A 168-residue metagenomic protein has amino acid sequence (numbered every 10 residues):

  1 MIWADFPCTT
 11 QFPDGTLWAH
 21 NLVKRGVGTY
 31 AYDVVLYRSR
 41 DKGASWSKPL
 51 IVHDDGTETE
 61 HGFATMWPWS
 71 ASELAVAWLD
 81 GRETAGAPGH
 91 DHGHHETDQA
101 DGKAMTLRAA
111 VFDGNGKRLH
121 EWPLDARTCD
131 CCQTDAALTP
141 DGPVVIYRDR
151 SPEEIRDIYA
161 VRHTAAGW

Functional and structural regions predicted by a protein language model:
M1-W168: Extracellular, repeat-based ectodomains that mediate carbohydrate processing or recognition
